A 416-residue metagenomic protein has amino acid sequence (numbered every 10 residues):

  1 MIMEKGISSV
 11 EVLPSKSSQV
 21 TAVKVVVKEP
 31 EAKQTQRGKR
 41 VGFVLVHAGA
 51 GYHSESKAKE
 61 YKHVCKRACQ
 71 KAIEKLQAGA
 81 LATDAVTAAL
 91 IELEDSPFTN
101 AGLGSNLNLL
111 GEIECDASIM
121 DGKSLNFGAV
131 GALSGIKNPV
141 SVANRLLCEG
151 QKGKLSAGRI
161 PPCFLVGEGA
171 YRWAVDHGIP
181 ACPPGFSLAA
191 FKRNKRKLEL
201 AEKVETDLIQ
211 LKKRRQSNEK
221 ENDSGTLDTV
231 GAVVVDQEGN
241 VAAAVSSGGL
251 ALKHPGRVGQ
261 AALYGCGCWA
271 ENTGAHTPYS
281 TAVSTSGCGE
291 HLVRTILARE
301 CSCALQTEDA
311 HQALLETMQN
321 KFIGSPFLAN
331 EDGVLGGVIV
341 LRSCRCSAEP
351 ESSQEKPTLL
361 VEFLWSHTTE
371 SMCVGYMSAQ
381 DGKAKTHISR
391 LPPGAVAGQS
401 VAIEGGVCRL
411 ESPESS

Functional and structural regions predicted by a protein language model:
I2-S416: Alpha/propeptide regions of enzymes that mature by internal proteolysis
